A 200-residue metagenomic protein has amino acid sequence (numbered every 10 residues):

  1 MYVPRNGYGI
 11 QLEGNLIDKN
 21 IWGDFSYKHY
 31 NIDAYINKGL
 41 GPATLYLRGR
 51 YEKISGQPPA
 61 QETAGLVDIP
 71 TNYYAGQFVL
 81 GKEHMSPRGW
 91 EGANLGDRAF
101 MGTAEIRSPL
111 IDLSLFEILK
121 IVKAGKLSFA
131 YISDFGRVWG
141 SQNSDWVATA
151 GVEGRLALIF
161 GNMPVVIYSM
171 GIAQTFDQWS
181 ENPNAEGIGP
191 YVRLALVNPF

Functional and structural regions predicted by a protein language model:
M1-F129, W139-S141, W179-A185, R193-F200: C-terminal outer-membrane beta-barrel translocator/porin domains of Gram-negative envelope proteins and their
D134: Short basic (Lys/Arg) and small-residue
N143-F200: C-terminal beta-signal and terminal closure region of outer-membrane beta-barrel proteins
